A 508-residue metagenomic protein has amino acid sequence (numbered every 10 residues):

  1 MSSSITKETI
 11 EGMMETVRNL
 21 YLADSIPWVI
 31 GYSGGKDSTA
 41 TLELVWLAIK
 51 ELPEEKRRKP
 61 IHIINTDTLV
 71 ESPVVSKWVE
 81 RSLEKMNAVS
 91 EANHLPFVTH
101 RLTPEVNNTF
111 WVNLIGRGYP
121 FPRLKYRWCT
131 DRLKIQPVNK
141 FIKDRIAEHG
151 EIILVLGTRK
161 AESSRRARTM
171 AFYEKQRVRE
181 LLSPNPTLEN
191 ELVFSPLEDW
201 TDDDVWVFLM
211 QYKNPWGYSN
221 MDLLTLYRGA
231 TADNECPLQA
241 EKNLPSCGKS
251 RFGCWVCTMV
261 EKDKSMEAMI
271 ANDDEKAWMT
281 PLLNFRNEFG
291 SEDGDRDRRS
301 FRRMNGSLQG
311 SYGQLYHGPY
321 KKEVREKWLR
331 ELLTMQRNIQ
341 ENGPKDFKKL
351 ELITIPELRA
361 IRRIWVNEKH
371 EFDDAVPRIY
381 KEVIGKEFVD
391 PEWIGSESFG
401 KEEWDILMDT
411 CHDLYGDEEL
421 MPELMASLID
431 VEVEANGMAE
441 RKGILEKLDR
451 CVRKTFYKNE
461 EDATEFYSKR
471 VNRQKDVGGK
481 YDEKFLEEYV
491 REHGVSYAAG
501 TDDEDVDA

Functional and structural regions predicted by a protein language model:
M1-V29, K36-A508: Nucleotide-activated chemistry modules centered on ATP-dependent adenylation/adenylyltransferase
